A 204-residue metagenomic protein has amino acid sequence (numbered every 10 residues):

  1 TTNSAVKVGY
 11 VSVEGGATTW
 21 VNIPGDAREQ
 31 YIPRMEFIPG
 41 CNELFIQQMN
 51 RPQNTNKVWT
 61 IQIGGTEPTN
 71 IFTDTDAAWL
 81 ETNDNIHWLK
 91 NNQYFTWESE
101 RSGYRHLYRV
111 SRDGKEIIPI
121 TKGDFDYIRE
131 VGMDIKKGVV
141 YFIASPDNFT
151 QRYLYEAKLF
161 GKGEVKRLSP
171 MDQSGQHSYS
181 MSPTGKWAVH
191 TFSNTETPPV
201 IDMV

Functional and structural regions predicted by a protein language model:
T1-V204: Peripheral, non-catalytic segments that deliver or gate enzyme domains
